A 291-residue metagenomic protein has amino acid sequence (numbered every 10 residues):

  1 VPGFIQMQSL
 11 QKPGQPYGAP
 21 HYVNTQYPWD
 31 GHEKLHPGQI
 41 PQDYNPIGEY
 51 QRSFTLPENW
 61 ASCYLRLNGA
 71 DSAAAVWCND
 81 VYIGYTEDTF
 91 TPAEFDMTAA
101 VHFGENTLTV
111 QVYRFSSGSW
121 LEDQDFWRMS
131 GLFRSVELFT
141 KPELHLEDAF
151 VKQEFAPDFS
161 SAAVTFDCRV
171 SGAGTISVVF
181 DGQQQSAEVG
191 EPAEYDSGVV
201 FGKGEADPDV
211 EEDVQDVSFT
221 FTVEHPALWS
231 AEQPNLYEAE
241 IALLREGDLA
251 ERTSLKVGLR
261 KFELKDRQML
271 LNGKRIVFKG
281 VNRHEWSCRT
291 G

Functional and structural regions predicted by a protein language model:
V1-E33: Acidic-aromatic substrate-binding/catalytic surfaces of carbohydrate-active enzymes
K12-P13, P20, Q26, I40-D148 (+2 more regions): Accessory beta-strand-rich segments of carbohydrate-active enzymes
P41-Y44, E154-F159, A227-E232: Short, solvent-exposed beta-strand/turn "edge" segments of beta-rich domains on protein surfaces
G48-Y50, C63, L132, A162-V164 (+3 more regions): Hydrophobic core residues within well-ordered beta-strands of beta-rich domains
W77-I83, D181-G182, E246, N272-G273: Short strand-turn-strand beta-turns centered on an Asx-Gly dipeptide
V101-E105, D167-E263: Extended acidic/polar, glycine-enriched regions that form or flank non-catalytic beta-rich accessory modules
E143-G172: Surface beta-strand/loop "capping" patches
F150, E240-G291: N-terminal carbohydrate-binding accessory modules
